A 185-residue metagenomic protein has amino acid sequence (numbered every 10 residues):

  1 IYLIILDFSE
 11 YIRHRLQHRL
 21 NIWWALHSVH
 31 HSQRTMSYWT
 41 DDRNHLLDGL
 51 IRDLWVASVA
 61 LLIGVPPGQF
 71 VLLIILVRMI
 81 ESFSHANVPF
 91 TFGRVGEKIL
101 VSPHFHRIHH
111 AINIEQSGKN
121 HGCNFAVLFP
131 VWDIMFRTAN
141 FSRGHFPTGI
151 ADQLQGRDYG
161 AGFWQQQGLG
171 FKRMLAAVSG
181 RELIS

Functional and structural regions predicted by a protein language model:
I1-P147: Membrane-embedded catalytic scaffold of the fatty acid hydroxylase/desaturase
F146-S185: A membrane-cytosol interface segment of integral membrane proteins
